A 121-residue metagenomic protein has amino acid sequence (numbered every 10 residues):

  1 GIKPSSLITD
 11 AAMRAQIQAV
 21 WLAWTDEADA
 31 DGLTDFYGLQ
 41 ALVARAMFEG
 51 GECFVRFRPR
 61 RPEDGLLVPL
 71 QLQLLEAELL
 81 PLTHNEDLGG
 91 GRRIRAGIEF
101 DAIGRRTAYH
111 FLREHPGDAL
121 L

Functional and structural regions predicted by a protein language model:
G1-L121: Structured, mid-chain assembly/scaffold modules that mediate subunit interfaces within large macromolecular complexes
